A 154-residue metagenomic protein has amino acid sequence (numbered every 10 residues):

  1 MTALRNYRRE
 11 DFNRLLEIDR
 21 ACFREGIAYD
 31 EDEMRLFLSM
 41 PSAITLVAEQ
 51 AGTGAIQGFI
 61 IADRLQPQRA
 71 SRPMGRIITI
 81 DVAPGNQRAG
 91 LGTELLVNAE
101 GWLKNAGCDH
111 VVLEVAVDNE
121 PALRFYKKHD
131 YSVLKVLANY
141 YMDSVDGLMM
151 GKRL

Functional and structural regions predicted by a protein language model:
T2, N6-G85, L96-N98, W102 (+1 more regions): Acetyl-CoA-dependent GNAT
I18, A106, K128-H129: Structural motif
F23, F59, N86, F125 (+2 more regions): Conserved hydrophobic/aromatic "anchor" residues that stabilize well-ordered secondary structure elements
V82, R88-G101, E120, R124-K128: Conserved acetyl-CoA-binding loop-helix of GNAT-fold acetyltransferases
L96, L103-E114, L137: Conserved GNAT acetyl-CoA-binding A-motif
V112-V115, K127, S132-L148: Conserved catalytic-core motifs of GNAT/GCN5-like acyltransferases
